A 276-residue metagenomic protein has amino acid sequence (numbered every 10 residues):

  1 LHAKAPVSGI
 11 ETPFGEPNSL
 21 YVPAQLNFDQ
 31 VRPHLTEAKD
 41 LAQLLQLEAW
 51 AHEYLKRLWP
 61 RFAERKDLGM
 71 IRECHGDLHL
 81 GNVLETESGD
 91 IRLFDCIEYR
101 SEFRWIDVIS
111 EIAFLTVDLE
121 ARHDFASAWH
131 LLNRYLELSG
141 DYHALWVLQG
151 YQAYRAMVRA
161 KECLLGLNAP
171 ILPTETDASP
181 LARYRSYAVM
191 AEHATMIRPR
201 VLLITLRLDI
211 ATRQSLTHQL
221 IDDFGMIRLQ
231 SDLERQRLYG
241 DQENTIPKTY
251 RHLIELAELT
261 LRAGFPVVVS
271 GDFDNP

Functional and structural regions predicted by a protein language model:
K4-G76, L84-V201: ATP-dependent phospho-/nucleotidyl transfer catalytic cores
D90, A263-V269: Loop/turn-to-beta-strand initiation segments
Y99-I106, L119-R122, L238-R251, G271-D274: Short, contiguous acidic/charged loop-to-helix segments that flank catalytic cores in large enzymes
L202-I221: Glycine-rich phosphate-binding P-loop
I204-T205, V268-G271: Conserved beta-strand segments of the P-loop GTPase G domain that flank and frequently precede/overlap
H218-F265: Conserved substrate/cofactor phosphate-moiety recognition/catalytic segment in nucleotide-dependent phosphotransferases
T260-R262, D272-P276: ATP-dependent NMP and nucleoside kinases share a basic, alpha-helical "lid"
